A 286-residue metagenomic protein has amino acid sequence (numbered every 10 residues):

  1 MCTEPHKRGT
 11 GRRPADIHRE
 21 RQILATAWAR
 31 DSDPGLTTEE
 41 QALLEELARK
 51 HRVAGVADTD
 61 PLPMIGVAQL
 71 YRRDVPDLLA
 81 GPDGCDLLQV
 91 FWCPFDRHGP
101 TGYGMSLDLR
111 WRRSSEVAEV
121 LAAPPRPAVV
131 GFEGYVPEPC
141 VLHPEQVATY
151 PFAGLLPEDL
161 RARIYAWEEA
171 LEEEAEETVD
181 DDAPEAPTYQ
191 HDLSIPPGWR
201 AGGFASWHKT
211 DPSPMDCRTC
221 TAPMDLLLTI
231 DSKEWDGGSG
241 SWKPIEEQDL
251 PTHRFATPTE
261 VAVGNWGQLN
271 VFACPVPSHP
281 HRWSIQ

Functional and structural regions predicted by a protein language model:
M1-Q286: Preference for intrinsically disordered or flexible, low-complexity segments and adjacent hinge/connector residues
